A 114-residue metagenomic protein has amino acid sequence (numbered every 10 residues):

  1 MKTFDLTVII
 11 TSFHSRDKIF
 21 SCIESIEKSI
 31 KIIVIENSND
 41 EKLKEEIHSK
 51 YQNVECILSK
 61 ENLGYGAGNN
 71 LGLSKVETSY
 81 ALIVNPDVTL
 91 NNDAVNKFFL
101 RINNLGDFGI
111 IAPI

Functional and structural regions predicted by a protein language model:
D5-T7, K31: Cell-envelope/extracellular polymer assembly enzymes that use nucleotide-activated donors
S12-K28: Short, well-formed alpha-helical segments that are part of the catalytic scaffolds of diverse glycosyltransferases
S25, E36-E45: A conserved acidic beta->alpha catalytic loop
I30-N39, I57-S59: Short beta-strand/loop segment that forms part of the nucleotide-sugar
S59-V76: Glycine-rich, basic loop-to-helix element that forms the pyrophosphate-binding segment of sugar-nucleotide handling
A81: Short aromatic/hydrophobic "clamp" motif used to bind/position activated sugar donors
N85-T89: The conserved acidic donor/metal-binding loop of glycosyltransferases
D93-I114: Conserved donor NDP-sugar-binding/catalytic core segment of glycosyltransferases
